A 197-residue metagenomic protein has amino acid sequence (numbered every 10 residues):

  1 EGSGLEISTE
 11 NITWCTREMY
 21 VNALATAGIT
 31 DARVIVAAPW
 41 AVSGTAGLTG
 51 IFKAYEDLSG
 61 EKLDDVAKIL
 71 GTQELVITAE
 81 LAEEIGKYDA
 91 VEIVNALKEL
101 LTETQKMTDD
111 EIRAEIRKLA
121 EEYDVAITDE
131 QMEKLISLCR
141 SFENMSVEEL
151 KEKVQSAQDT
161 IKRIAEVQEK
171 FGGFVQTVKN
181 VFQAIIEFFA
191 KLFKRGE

Functional and structural regions predicted by a protein language model:
E1-D31, L48: Signal peptide-directed extracytoplasmic domains
E10, W40-G44, V175: Conserved phosphate/pyrophosphate-binding and hydrolysis machinery centered on Walker-type P-loop NTPases, extending
T16, Y20, G47, I51 (+7 more regions): Stable alpha-helical elements in mature extracytoplasmic
Y20, G71, L97, I116 (+3 more regions): Generic structural signal of hydrophobic/aromatic residues within well-ordered alpha-helices of folded domains
A25, T30-V125, E130, S137: Soluble oligomerization/assembly scaffold segments of membrane-associated complexes
A126-E197: Charged, long alpha-helical assembly modules
